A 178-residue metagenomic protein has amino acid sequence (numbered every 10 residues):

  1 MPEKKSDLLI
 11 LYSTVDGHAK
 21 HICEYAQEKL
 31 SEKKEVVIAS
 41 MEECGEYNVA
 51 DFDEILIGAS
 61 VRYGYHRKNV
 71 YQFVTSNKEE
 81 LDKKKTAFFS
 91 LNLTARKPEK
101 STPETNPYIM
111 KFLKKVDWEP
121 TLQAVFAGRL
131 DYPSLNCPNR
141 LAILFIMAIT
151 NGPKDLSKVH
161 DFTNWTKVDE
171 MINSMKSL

Functional and structural regions predicted by a protein language model:
P2-K33: N-terminal beta1-alpha1 ligand-phosphate binding loop
P2-S6, V37, A59-L178: FMN-binding flavodoxin-like domain, especially the glycine-rich phosphate-binding loop
D7, D53-E54: Structural motif
V15-D16, E43, L93, L130: Short, glycine/serine-rich, charged loops/turns that create anion-binding and catalytic segments at active sites
K33-G45: A short beta-strand-loop structural module common to alpha/beta enzyme folds
G45-E46, H66: Short, well-ordered alpha-helical microsegments
V49-A50, L81: A short, aliphatic-rich alpha-helical micro-motif
